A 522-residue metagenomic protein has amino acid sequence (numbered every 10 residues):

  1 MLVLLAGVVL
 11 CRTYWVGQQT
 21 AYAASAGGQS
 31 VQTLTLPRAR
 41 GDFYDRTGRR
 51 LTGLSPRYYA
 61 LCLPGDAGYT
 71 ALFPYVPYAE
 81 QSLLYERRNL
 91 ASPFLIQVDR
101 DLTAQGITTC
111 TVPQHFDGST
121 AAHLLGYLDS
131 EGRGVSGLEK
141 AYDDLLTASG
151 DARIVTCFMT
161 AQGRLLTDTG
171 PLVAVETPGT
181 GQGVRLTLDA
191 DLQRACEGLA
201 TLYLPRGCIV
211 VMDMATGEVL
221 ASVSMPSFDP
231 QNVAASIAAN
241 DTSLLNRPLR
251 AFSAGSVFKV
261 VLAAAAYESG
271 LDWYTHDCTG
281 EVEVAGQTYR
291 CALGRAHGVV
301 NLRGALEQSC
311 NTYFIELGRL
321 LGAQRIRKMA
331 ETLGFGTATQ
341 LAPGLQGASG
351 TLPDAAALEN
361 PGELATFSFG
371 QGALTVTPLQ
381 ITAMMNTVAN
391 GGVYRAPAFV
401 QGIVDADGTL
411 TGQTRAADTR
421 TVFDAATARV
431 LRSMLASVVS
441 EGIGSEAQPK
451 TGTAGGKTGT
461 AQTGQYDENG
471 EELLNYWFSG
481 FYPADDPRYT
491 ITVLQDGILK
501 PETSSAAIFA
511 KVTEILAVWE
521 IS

Functional and structural regions predicted by a protein language model:
M1-V233, R327-T332, P449, D496-S522: Periplasmic/cell-envelope proteins involved in peptidoglycan metabolism and beta-lactam response
R50-T52, P171, D213-S256, A264-G497 (+1 more regions): Beta-lactam-recognizing serine transpeptidase/beta-lactamase-like catalytic domain environment
